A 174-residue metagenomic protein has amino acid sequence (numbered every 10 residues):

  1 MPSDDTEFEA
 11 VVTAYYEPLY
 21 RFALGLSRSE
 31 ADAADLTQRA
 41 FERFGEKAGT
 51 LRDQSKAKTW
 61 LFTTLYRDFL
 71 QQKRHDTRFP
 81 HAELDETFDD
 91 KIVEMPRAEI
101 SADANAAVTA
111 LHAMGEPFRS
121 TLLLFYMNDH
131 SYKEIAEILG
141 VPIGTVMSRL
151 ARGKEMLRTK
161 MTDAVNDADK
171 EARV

Functional and structural regions predicted by a protein language model:
M1-R21, A31-A34, G45: A short, charge-rich alpha-helical start-of-domain segment used by transcription regulators
P2, Q38-K56, H75-D76: Sigma70-family region 2
E17, K47-T64, I143: Short, aromatic/basic-enriched loop-to-helix "N-cap" motif that marks the start of an alpha-helix at regulatory
R21, D35-E42, S55-R67: Structural recognition of an alpha-helix C-terminal capping motif at a helix-to-coil junction
G49-R52, F62-L84, I100, R152: Arg/Lys-rich amphipathic alpha helix in sigma70-family domain 2
Q71, F79-V108, S131, K170-V174: Internal acidic/polar
T121-F125: A short pre-motif secondary-structure segment
L139-D163: DNA-recognition helix of helix-turn-helix
